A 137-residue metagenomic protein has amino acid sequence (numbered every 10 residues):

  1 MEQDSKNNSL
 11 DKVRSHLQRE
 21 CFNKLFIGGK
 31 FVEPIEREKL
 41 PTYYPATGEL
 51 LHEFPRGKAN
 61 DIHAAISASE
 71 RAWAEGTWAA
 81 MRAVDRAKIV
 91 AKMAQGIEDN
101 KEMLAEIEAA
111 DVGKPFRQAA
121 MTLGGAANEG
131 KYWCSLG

Functional and structural regions predicted by a protein language model:
M1-F54, K88, K92: Terminal low-complexity tails and localization/encapsulation signals of metabolic enzymes
L51-G137: Glycine-rich loop-to-alpha-helix module at the N-terminal edge of alpha/beta enzyme cores
